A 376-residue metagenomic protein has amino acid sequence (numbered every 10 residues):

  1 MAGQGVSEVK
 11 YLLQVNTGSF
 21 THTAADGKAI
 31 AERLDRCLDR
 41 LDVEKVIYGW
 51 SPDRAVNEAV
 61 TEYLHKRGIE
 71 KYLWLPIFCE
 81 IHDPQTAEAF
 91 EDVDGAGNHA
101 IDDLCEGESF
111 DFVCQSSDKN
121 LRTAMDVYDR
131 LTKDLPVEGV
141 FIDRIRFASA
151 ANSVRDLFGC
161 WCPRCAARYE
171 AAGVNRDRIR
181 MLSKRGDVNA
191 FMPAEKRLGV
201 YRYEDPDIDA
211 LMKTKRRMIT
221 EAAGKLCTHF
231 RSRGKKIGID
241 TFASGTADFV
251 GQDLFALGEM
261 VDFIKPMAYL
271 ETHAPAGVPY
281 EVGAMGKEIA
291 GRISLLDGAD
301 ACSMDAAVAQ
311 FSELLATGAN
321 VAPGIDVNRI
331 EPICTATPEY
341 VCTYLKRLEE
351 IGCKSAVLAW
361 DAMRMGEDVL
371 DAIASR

Functional and structural regions predicted by a protein language model:
M1-R33, N328: Boundary/entry segment of secreted carbohydrate-active catalytic domains
G18-A24, V43-P52, E106-R122, P206-T220 (+2 more regions): The substrate-binding groove and active-site-proximal loops of carbohydrate-active enzymes, especially glycoside
F20-D39, N120-L131, T246-L257, A336-R347: Short, acidic/polar
T23-V56, D134-G139, L257, V261-M267 (+1 more regions): Catalytic domains of carbohydrate-active enzymes, especially glycoside hydrolases
Y72-L135, T220, G224, Y344 (+1 more regions): Active-site-adjacent "subsite" loops/lids of carbohydrate-active enzymes
I81-Q115, S153-A210: Aromatic- and acidic-residue-enriched carbohydrate-binding clefts of CAZyme catalytic domains
F112-V154, L254-L257, I351: An active-site-proximal structural segment forming one wall of the substrate-binding cleft that immediately precedes
R176-P332: Glycoside hydrolase catalytic-domain groove-lining segments
